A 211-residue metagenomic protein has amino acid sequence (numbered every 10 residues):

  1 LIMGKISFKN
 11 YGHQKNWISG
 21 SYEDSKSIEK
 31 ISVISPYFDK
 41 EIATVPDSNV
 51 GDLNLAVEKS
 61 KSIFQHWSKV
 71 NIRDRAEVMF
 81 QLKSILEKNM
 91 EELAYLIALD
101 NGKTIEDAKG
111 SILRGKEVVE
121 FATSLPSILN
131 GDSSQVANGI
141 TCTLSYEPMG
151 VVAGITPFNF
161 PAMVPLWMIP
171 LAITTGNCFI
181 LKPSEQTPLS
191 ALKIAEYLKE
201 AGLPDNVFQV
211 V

Functional and structural regions predicted by a protein language model:
L1-T44, E77, Q81, G131-T156: Terminal low-complexity tails and localization/encapsulation signals of metabolic enzymes
N16-I18, S32-S35, E41-L55, G202-V211: Histidine- and aromatic-rich ligand-binding microenvironments
K26, L53, M90, A108 (+2 more regions): Alpha-helix N-cap/helix-start motif
K30, L82, Y95-A98, L113 (+2 more regions): Generic alpha-helical hydrophobic packing signal
K40-L129: Glycine-rich loop-to-alpha-helix module at the N-terminal edge of alpha/beta enzyme cores
N130-V211: Rossmann-like NAD(P) dinucleotide-binding subdomain of oxidoreductase/dehydrogenase enzymes
